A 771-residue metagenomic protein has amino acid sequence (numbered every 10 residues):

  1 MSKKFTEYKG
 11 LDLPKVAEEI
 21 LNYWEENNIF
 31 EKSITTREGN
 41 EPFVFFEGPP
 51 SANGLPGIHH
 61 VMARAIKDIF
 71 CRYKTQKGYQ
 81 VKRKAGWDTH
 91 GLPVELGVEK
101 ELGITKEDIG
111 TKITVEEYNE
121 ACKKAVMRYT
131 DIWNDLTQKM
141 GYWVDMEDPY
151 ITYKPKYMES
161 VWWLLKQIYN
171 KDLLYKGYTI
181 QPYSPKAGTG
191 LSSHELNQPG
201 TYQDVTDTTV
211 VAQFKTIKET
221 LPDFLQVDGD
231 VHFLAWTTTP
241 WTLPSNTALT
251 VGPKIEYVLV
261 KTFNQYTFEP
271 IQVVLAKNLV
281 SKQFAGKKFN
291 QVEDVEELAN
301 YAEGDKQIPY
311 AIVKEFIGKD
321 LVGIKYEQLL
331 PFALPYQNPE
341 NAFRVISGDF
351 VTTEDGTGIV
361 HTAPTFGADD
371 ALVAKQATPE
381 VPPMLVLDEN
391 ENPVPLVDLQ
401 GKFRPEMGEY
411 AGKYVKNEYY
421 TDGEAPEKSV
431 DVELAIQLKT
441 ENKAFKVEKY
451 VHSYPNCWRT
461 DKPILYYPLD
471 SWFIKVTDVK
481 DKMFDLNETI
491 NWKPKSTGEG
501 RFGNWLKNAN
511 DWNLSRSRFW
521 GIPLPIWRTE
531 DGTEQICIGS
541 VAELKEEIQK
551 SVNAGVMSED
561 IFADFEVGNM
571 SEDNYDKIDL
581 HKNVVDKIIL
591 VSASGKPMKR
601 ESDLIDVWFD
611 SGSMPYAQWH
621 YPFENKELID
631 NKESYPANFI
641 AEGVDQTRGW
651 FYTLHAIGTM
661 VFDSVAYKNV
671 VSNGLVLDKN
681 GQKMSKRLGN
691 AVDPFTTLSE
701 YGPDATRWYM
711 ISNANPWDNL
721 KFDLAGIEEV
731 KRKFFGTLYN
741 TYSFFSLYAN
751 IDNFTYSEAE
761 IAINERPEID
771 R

Functional and structural regions predicted by a protein language model:
S2-L11, I34-E147, D223-F233, P240-G649 (+2 more regions): Non-cofactor substrate-recognition interfaces
K9-A17, E26, K166-I168: TRNA-binding/sensing appendages of the translation machinery
E19-G39: Positively charged, low-complexity intrinsically disordered leader regions
E120, Q181-L234, W241-L243: Active-site cores that bind ATP or allylic diphosphates and position pyrophosphate for catalysis
K124, D131-Q138, E159, W163-Q167 (+2 more regions): Conserved core architecture of multi-subunit DNA-directed RNA polymerases
D172: Gly/Thr-rich phosphate-binding loop signature of adenosyl cofactor/nucleotide-binding cores
L738: C-terminal binding/interaction regions
